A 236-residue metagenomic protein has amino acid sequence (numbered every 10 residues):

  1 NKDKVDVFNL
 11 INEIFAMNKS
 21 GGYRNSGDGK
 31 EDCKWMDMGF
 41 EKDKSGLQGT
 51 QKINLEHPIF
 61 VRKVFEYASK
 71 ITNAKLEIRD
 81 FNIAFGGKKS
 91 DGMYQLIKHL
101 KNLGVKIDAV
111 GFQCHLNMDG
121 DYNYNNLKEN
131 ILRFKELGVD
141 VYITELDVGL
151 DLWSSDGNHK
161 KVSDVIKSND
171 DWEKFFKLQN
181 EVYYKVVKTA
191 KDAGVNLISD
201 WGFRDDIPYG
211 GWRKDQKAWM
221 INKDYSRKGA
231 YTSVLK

Functional and structural regions predicted by a protein language model:
K2: Acidic/aromatic-lined carbohydrate-recognition and catalytic surfaces of CAZymes acting on diverse glycans
V5, N9-N12, F60, F81-I83: Aromatic- and glycine-enriched pocket-lining scaffold segments that form the walls of small-molecule binding clefts
N9, I14-K19, Y23-N54, Y67 (+2 more regions): Aromatic-rich peripheral "rim/lid" segments of glycoside hydrolase catalytic domains that contact and position glycan
N12, K70-D80, M93-G120, L137-L152: Aromatic- and acid-rich polysaccharide-binding/catalytic face of secreted or lumenal carbohydrate-active enzymes
K19-Y23, V64, G86-L103, Y122-K128: Distinct, well-ordered alpha-helical segments
L55-I59, A84-M93, L116-L127, N180-E181: Active-site glycine- and acidic-residue-rich loops that bind and position anionic ligands or nucleotide-like cofactors
V61-N73: Domain-start "cap" segments at the beginnings of catalytic or binding domains
